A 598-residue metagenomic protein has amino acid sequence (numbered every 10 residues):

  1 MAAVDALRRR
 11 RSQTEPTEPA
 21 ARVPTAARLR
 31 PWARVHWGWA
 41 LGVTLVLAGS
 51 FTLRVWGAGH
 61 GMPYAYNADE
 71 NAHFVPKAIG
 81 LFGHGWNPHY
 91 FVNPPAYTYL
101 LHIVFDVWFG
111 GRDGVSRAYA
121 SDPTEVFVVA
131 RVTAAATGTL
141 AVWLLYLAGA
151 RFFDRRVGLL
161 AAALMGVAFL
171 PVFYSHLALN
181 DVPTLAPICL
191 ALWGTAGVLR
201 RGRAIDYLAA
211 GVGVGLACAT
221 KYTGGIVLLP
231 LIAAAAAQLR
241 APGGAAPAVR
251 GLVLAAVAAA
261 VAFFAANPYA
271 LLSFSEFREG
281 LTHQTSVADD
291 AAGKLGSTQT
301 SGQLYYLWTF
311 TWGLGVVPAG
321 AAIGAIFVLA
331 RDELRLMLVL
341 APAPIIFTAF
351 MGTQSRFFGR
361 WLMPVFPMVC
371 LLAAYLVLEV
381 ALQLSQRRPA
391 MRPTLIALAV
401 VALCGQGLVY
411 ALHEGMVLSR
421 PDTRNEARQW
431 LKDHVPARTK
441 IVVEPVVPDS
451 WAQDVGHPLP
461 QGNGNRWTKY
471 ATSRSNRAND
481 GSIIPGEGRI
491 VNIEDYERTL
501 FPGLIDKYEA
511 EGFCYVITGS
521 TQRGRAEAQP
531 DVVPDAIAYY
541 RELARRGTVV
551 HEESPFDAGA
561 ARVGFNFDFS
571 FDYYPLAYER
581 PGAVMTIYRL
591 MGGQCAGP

Functional and structural regions predicted by a protein language model:
M1-L53, L140-W143, A150, L159-L160 (+5 more regions): Start-transfer (signal-anchor) and selected internal transmembrane alpha helices of multi-pass inner/ER membrane
A2-A26, R30, M416, T423-P598: C-terminal luminal/periplasmic domains and tails of membrane-associated envelope-modifying transferases
R22, A150-F152, R156, A191-A209 (+4 more regions): Membrane-interface transmembrane helices that cradle and orient dolichyl/undecaprenyl
T44, A256-V257, V261, A330 (+1 more regions): Signature aromatic-anchored transmembrane alpha helix within multi-pass, membrane-resident enzymes that catalyze glycan
G49, L53-W56, K77, H84 (+11 more regions): Transmembrane-lumen/periplasm boundary regions of multi-pass, lipid-linked membrane glycan transferases
A68-D69, Y97, V129-L140, L159-V167 (+5 more regions): Multi-pass, polyprenyl lipid-linked donor-dependent membrane glycosyltransferases
T124, V128, V132-F152, L190 (+2 more regions): Transmembrane-helix motifs of polytopic, lipid-linked glycan transferases
Y174-S175, D181-T184, A217, I226 (+4 more regions): Hydrophobic/aromatic-rich transmembrane helices and adjacent perimembrane loops
